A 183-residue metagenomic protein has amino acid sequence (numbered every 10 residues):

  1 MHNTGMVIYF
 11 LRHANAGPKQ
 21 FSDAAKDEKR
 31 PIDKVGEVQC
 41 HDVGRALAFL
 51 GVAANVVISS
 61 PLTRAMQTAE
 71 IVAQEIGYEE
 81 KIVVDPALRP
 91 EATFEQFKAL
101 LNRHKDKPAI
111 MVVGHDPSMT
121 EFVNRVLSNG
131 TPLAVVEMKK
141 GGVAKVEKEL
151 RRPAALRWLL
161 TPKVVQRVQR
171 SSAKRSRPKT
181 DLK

Functional and structural regions predicted by a protein language model:
H2-A92, A99, A134, M138-K140 (+2 more regions): Active-site-proximal alpha-helix that buttresses catalytic centers in soluble enzyme cores
I8, D106-G114: Generic beta-sheet signal
L50-V52, R103-P108: Glycine-rich phosphate-binding loop signature in dinucleotide/nucleotide-binding domains
G130-R157, T161-V165: Domain-level recognition of soluble alpha/beta enzyme cores, biased toward histidine phosphatases/phosphomutases
A155-K183: Short, basic/aromatic-enriched C-terminal tail that caps enzymatic domains
